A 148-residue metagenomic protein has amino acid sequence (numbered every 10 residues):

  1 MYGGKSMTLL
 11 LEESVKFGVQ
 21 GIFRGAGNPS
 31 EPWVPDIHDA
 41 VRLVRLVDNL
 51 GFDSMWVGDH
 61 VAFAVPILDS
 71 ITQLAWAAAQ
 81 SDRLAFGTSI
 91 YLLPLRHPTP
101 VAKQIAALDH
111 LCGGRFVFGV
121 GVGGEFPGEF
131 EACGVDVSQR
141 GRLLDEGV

Functional and structural regions predicted by a protein language model:
Y2-Q80: N-terminal beta1-alpha1-beta2 module of alpha/beta enzyme domains
T8, A79-A85, A107-G113: Short, charge-rich binding segments
L11-P35, L95-V148: Flexible, glycine-rich active-site loops centered on histidine and acidic residues that chelate a metal or position
M55, F86, F116-F118: Hydrophobic residues within beta-strands of alpha/beta enzymes
G58, S89, G119-G121: Structural motif
V61-F63, Y91-L95: Short histidine/acidic/glycine/proline-rich micro-motifs that form metal- and phosphate-coordinating active-site loops
I67-I90, L143-V148: Alpha-helix-loop-beta-strand connector modules within alpha/beta enzyme cores
